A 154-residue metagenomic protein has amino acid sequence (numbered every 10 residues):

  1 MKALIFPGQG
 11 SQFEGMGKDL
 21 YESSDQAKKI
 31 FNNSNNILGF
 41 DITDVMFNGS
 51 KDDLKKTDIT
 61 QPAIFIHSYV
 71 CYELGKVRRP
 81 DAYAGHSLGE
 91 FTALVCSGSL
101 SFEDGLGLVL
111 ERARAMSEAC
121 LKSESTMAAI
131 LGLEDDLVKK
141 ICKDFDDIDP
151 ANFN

Functional and structural regions predicted by a protein language model:
M1-K2, T126: Residues that mark the start of a beta-strand
K2-A84, D146: Helix-rich "cap/lid" substructures immediately adjacent to catalytic or cofactor-binding pockets
Q9-S11, L38, S97-N154: Alpha/beta catalytic cores of group-transfer enzymes, especially the acyltransferase/condensing modules of polyketide
M16, Q61, V95-G98, A119: Short, function-defining helix-loop hinge/capping sites that tune catalysis or transport
N33, H67-V70, F91, D104 (+1 more regions): Residues within well-formed alpha-helices
G49, E90, E134: Residue-level detector of flexible, active-site-proximal loop/helix-junction positions within diverse enzyme catalytic
H86-V95, S99-L100: Glycine-rich nucleophile elbow surrounding the catalytic serine of serine-hydrolase chemistry
